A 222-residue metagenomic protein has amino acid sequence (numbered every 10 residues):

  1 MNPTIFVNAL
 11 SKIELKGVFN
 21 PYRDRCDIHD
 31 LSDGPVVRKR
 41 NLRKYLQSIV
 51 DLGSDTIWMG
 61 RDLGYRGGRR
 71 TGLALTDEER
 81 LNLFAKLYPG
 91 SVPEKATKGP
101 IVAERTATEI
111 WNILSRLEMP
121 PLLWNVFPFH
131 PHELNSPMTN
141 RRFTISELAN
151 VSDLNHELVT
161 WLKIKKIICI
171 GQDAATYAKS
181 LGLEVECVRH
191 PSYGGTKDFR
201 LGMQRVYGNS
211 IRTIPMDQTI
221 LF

Functional and structural regions predicted by a protein language model:
N2-K166, A174-T176, L181, F222: A polyanion-binding, active-site-adjacent surface
L183-P215: Short, flexible loop segments at boundaries between secondary-structure elements
P215-F222: Extended, charge-rich low-complexity interaction segments
